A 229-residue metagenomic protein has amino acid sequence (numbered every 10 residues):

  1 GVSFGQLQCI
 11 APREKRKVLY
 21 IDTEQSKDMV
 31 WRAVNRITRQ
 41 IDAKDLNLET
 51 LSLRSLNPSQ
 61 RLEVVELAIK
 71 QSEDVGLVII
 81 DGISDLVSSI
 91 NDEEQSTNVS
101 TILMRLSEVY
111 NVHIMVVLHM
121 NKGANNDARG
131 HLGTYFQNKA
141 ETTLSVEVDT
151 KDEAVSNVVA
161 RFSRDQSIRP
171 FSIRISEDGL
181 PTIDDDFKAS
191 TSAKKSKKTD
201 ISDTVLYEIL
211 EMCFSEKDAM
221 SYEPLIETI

Functional and structural regions predicted by a protein language model:
G1-V2, V112: Conserved long hydrophobic alpha-helices within structured protein cores
S3-L7, P12-E94, N98, D178-G179 (+2 more regions): Conserved inter-motif catalytic segment of the P-loop NTP-binding fold
K15, K70-V75, V109, D149-I229: C-terminal regions of RecA-like/P-loop NTPase motor modules
R36-Q40, I102-V109, T228: Alpha-helical structural signal in soluble globular domains
L77, D85, E94-D185: Phosphate-binding/switch region of NTP-binding enzymes
